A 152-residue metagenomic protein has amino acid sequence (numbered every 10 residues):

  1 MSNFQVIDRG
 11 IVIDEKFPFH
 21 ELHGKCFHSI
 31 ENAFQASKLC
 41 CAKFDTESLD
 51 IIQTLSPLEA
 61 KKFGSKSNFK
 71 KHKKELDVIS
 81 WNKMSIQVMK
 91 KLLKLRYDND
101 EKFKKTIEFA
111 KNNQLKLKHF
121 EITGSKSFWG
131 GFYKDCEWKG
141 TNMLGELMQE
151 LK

Functional and structural regions predicted by a protein language model:
M1-K152: Charged, low-complexity intrinsically disordered segments
